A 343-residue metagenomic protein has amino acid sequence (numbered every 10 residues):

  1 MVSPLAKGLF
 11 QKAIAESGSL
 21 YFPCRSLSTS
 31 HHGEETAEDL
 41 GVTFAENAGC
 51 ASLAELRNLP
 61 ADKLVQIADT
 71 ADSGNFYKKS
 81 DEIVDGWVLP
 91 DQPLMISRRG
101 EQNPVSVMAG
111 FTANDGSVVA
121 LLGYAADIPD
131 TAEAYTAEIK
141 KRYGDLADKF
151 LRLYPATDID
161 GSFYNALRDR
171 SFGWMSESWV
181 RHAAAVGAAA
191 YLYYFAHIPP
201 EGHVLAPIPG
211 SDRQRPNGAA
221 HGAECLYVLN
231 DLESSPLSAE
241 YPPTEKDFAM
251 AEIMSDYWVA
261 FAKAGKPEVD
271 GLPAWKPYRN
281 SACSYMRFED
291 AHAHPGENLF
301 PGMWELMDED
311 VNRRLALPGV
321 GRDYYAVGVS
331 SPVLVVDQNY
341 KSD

Functional and structural regions predicted by a protein language model:
M1-C24: Primarily recognizes the serine-hydrolase "nucleophile elbow" in alpha/beta-hydrolase and SGNH/GDSL folds
S3-P4, D231, F261-E268: Generic structural signal for alpha-helix termini and adjacent loop/cap motifs
E16-E34, G41-F44: Active-site-proximal cap/loop segments of hydrolase catalytic domains
R25-L27, A51, E55-F248, Y257 (+2 more regions): Substrate-gating cap/lid region and adjacent catalytic-acid/histidine neighborhood within extracellular/lumenal
A48: Ligand-binding beta-strand-loop-alpha-helix segment within the catalytic cores of soluble metabolic enzymes
M254: C-terminal catalytic lobe of FAD-dependent flavoproteins
E268-G296: Mature extracytoplasmic/periplasmic domains
A291-D343: Tryptophan-rich aromatic "cage" segments
